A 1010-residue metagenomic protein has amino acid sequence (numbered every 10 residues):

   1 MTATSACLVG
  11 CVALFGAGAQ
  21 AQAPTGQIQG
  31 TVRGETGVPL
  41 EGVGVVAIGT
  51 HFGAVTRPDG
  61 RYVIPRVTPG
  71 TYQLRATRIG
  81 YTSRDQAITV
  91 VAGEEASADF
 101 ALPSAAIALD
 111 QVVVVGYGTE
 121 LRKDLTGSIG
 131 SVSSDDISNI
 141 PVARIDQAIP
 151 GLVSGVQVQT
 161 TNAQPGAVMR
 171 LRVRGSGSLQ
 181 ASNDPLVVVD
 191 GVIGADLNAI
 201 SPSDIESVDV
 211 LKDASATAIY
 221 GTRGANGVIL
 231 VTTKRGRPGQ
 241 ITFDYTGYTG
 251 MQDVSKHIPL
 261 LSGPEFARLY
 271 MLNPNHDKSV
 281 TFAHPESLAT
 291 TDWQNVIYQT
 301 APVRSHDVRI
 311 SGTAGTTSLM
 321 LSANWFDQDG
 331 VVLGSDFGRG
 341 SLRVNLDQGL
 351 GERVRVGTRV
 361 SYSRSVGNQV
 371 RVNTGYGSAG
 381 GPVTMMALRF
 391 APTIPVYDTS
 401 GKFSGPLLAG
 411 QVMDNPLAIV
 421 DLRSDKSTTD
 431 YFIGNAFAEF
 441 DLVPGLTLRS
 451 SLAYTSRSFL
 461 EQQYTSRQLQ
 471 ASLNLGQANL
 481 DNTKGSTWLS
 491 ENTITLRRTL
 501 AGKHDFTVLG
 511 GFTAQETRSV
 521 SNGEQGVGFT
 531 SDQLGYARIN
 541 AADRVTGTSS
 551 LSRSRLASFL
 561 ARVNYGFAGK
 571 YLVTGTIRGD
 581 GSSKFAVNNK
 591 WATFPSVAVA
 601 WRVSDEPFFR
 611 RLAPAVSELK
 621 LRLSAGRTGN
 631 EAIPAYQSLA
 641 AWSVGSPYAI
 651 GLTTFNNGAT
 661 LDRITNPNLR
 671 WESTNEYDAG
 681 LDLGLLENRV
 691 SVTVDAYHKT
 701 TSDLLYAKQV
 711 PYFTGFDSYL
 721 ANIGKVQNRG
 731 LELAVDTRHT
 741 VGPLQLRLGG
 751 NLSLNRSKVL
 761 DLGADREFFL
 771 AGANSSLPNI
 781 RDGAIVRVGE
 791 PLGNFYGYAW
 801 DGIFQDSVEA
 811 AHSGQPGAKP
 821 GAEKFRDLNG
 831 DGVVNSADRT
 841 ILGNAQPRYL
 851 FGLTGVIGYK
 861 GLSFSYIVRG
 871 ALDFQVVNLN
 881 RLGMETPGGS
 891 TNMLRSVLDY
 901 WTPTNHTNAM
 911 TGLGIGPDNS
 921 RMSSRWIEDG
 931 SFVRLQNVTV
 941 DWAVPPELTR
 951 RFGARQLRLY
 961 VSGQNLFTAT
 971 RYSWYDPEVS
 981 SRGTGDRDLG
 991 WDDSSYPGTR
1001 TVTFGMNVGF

Functional and structural regions predicted by a protein language model:
L14-V115, E120: Periplasm-facing N-terminal accessory domains of Gram-negative outer-membrane beta-barrel systems
A23-P24, T89-E94, Q159-A167, I200-S203 (+5 more regions): Short, glycine-/polar-rich solvent-exposed loops and beta-turns at beta-strand/coil boundaries
T82, A92-E94, Q111-E120, D124-G177 (+5 more regions): Periplasmic N-terminal accessory/gating domains of Gram-negative outer-membrane beta-barrel systems
S131, I140-V142, L152-G155, Q159 (+11 more regions): Residues embedded in well-ordered regular secondary structure
I137, D184, R339, N345-V354 (+4 more regions): Extracellular/periplasmic, surface-exposed regions of secreted and cell-surface proteins
D244-S287, A721, T740-N844, Q964 (+1 more regions): Conserved small-residue
T281-H284, Q294, A541-D543, S582 (+4 more regions): Extracytoplasmic gating/loop element in the C-terminal half of outer-membrane beta-barrel translocons and assembly
N295-V370, T374, G380-D398, D430-N435: Transmembrane beta-barrel wall of Gram-negative outer-membrane proteins
